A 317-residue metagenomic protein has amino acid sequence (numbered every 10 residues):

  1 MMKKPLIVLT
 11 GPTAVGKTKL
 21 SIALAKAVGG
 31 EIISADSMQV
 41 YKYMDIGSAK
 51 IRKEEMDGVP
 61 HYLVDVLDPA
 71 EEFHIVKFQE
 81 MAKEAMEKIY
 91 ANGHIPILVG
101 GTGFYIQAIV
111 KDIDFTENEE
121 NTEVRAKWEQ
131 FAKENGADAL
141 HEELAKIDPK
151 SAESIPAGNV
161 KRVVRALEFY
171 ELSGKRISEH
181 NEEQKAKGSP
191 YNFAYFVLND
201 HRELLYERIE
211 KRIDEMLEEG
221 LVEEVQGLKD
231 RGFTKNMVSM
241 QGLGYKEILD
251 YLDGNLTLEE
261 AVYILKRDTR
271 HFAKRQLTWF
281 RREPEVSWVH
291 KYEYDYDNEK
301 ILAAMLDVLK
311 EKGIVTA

Functional and structural regions predicted by a protein language model:
M1-A317: Phosphate/pyrophosphate-binding catalytic cores of soluble transferases and nucleic-acid-acting enzymes
